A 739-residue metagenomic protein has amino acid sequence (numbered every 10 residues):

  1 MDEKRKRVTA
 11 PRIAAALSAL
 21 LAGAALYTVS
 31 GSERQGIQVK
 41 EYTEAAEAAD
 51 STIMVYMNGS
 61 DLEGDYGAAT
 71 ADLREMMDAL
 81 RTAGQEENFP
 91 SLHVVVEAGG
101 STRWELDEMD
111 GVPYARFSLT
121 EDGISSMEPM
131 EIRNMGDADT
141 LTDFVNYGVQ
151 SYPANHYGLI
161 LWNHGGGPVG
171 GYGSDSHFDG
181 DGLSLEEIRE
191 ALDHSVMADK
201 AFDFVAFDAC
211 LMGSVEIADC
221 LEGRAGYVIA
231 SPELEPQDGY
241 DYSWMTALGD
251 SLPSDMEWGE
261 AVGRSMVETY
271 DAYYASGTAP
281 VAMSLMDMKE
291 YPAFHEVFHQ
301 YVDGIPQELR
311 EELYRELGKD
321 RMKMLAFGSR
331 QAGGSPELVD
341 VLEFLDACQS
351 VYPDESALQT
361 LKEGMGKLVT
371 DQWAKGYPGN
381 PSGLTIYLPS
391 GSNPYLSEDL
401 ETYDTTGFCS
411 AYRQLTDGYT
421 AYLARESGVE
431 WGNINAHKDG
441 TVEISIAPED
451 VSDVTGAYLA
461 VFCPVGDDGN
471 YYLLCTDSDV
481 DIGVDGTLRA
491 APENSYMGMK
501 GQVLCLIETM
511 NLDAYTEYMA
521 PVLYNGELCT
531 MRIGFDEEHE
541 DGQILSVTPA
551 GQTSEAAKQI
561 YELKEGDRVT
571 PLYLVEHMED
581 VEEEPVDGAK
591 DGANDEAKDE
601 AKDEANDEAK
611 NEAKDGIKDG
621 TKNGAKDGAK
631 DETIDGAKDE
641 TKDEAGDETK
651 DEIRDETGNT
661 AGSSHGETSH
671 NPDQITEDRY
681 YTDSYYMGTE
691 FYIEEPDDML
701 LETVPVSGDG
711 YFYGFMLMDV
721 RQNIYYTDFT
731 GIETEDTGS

Functional and structural regions predicted by a protein language model:
M1-Q35, T621: Gram-positive cell-envelope targeting signals
R34-P153: N-terminal extension/subdomain marker
G36-A48, Q150, P168, Y172-F207 (+7 more regions): Terminal, contiguous helix-loop blocks that mediate binding/assembly
T52-M57, H93-A98, G158-L161, D203-F207 (+2 more regions): Structural recognition of the beta-strand scaffold that forms the well-ordered cores of secreted hydrolase catalytic
A98-M197, A209-C210, V215, P232-E233: Catalytic-core segments of thiol-dependent peptidases
K598-K610, K614-K618, K622-I634, K638 (+1 more regions): Low-complexity tandem-repeat tracts in intrinsically disordered regions
